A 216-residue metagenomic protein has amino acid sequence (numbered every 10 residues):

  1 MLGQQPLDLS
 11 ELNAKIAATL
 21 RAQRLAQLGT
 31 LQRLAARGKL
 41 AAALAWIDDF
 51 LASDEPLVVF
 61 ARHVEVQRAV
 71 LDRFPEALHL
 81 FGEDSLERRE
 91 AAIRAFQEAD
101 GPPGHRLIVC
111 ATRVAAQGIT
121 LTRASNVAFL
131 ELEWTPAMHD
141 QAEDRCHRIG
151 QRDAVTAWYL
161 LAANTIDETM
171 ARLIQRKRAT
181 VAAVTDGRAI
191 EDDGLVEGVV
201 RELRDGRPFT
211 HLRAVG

Functional and structural regions predicted by a protein language model:
M1-L78: Conserved helicase/translocase motor-coupling segment
L34-R37, V64, E83, E133 (+1 more regions): Short, surface-exposed acidic/glycine-rich loop or hinge patches that mediate macromolecular interfaces
L44-D48, L71, I93, E143 (+2 more regions): Short amphipathic alpha-helical segments and helix-helix/interface helices
D48, P56-F60, R68, P75-A115: Conserved helicase ATPase core of P-loop NTP-dependent helicases/translocases
E65-L71, R89-I93, H105-A154: SF2 helicase motor core recognition
L80-G82, L130, L160: Hydrophobic residues at beta-strand termini and immediately following loops that shape nucleotide-binding pockets
W134-G216: A conserved SF2-helicase RecA2
